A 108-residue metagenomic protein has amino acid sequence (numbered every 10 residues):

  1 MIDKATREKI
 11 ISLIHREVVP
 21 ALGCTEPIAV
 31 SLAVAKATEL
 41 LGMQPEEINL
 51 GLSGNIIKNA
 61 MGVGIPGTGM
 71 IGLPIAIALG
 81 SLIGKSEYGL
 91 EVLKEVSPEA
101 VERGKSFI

Functional and structural regions predicted by a protein language model:
M1-I108: Generic N-terminal targeting/processing segments that precede catalytic cores or assembly contacts
